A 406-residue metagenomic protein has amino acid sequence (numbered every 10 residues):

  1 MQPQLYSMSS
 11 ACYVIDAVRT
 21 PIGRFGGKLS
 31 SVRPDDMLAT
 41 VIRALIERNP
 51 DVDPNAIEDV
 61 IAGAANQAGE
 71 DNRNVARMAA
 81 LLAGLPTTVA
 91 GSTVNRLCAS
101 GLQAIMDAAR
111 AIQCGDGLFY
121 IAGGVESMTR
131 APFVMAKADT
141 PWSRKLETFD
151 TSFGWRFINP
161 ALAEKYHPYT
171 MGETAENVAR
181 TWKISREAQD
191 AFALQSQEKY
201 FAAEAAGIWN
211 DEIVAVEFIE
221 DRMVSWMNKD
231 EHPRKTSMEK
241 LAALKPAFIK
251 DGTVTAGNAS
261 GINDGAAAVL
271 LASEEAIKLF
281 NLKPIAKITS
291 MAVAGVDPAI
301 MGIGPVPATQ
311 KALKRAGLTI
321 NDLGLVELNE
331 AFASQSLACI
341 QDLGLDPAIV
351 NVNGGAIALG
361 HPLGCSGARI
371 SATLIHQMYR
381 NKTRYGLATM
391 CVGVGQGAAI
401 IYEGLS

Functional and structural regions predicted by a protein language model:
Q2-V32, F153, M238-I303, P307 (+4 more regions): Condensing-enzyme catalytic core mediating Claisen C-C bond formation in acyl metabolism
T20, S30-S31, D35-T40, D51 (+3 more regions): N-terminal extracellular/periplasmic Venus flytrap/periplasmic-binding protein-like
S30-S143, I213-N228, A299-I300, I320-D342: Conserved beta-ketoacyl condensing-enzyme motif
V32, A64-Y120, F149-G154, Y166-T170 (+4 more regions): Conserved catalytic cysteine-centered active-site region of acyl-thioester-dependent Claisen-condensing enzymes
D35-N49, V75-A79, A104, M171-V178 (+5 more regions): Short, well-ordered amphipathic alpha-helical segments that serve as non-catalytic structural scaffolds within diverse
N95-E126, A179-I208, A268-E275, I340 (+2 more regions): Active-site-proximal alpha-helical scaffold in enzymes
F119-N177: Flexible glycine-/small-residue-enriched beta->alpha junction loops that bind anionic phosphate/pyrophosphate groups
E173-E176, V214, I219, T289-A358: Active-site pocket-lining segment
